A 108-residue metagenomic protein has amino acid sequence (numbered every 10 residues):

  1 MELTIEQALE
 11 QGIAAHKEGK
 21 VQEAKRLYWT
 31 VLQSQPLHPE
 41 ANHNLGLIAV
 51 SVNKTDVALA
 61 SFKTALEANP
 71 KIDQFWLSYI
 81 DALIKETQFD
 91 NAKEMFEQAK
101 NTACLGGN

Functional and structural regions predicted by a protein language model:
E2-E6, Q11-T30, S51-T64, I84-K100: Structural signature of tandem alpha-helical TPR/SEL1-like repeats, specifically the intra-repeat loop/turn
H16, H38, H43: Histidine-centered active-site/metal-ligand motif
S34, A68, N101-L105: Structural marker of alpha-solenoid helical repeat scaffolds
